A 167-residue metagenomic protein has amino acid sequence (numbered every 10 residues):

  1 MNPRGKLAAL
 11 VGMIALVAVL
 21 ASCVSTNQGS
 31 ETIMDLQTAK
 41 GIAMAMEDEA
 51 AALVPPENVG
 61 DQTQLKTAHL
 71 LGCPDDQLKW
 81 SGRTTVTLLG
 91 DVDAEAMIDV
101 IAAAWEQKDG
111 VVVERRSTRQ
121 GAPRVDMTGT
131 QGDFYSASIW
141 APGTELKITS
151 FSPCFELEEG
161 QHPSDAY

Functional and structural regions predicted by a protein language model:
M1-V11: Bacterial N-terminal signal peptides that target proteins for export
A18-S22: C-terminal motif of bacterial Sec signal peptides marking the signal peptidase cleavage site
V24-N27: Bacterial signal peptide processing site
I33-Q37, T84-D91: Second-shell loop/turn segments in exported
Q37-L53, Q131-Y167: Extracellularly exposed regions in secreted/surface proteins, prominently low-complexity, repeat-rich
T38-S81: Compositionally biased P/S/T/G-rich terminal and signal peptide-adjacent segments that lie outside catalytic cores
L89, A94-P153: Extracytosolic low-complexity repeat regions of secreted or lipid-anchored proteins
